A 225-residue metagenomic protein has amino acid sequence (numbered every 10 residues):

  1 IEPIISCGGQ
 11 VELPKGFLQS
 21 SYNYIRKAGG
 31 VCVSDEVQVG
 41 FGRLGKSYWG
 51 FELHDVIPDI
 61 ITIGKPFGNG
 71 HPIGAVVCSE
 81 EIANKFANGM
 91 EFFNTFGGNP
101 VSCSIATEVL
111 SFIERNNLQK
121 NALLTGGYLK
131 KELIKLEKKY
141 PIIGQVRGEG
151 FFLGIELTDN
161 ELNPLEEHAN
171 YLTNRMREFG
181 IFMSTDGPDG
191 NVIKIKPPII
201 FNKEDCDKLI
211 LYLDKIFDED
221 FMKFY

Functional and structural regions predicted by a protein language model:
I1-Y225: Conserved N-terminal phosphate-binding loop of PLP-dependent enzymes in the Aspartate aminotransferase
